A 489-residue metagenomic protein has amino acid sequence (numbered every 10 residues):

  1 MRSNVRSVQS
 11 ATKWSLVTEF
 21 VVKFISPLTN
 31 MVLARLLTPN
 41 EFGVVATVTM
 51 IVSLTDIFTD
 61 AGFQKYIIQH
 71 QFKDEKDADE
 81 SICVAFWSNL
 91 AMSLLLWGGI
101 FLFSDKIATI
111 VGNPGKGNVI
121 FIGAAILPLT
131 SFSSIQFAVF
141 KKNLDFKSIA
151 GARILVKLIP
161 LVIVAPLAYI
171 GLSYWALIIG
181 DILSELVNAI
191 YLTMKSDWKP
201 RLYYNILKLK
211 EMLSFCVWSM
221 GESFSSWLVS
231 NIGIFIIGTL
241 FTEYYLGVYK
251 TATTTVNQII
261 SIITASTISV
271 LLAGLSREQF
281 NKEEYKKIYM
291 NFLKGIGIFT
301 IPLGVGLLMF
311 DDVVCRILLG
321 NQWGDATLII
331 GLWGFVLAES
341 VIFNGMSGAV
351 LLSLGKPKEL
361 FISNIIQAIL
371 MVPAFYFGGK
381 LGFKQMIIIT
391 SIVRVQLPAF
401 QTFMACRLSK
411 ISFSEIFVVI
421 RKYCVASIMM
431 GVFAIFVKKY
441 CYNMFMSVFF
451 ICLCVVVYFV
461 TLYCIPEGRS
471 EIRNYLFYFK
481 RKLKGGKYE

Functional and structural regions predicted by a protein language model:
M1-N4, V8, K147, Y174 (+4 more regions): Interhelical loop/hinge segments that connect adjacent transmembrane helices in multipass membrane
M1-S26, K65-I68, K76-W87, K116 (+6 more regions): N-terminal membrane topogenesis motif
N4-Q64, S88-S104, F121, K157-A165 (+4 more regions): Signature of the first transmembrane helix
V5-Q9, Q69, L129-R153, I170 (+4 more regions): Membrane-interface junctions at transmembrane-helix termini in multi-pass inner-membrane proteins
A11-S26, L177-N188, L192, I206-R277 (+4 more regions): Transmembrane helical elements of multi-pass membrane transporters/channels
V52-S53, W87-N231: Hydrophobic transmembrane helix module of multi-pass membrane transport proteins
F58-E75, K141-K142, A252, V256-T300 (+1 more regions): Helix-loop junctions and terminal segments of transmembrane helices in multi-pass membrane transport/translocation
F403-C406, I411-F413, I420, I435-E489: Membrane-proximal transmembrane or re-entrant/amphipathic helices at the cytosolic face
